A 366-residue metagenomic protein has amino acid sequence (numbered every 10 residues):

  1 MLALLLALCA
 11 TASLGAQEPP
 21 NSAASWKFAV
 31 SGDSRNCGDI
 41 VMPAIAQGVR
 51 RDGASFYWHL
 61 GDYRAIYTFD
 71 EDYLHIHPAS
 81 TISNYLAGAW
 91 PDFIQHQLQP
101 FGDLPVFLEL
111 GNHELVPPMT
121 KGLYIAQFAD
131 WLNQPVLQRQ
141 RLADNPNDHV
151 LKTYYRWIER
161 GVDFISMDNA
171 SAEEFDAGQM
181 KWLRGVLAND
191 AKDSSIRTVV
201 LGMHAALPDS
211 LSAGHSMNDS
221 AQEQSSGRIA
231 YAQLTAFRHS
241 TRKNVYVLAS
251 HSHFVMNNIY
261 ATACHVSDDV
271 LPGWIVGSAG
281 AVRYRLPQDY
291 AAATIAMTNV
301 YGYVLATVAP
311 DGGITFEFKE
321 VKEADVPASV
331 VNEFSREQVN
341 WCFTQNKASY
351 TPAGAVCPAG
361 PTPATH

Functional and structural regions predicted by a protein language model:
M1-T11: Bacterial N-terminal signal peptides
A16-Y85: N-terminal active-site segment of His-dependent metallophosphoesterases
K27, F69-S194, S216-S240, N244 (+2 more regions): Extended active-site neighborhood of metal-dependent phosphoesterases/phosphodiesterases
F28-V30, Y57-H59, L108-E109, L201 (+1 more regions): Residue-level marker for buried hydrophobic side chains located in beta-strands that build the well-ordered beta-sheet
D33, G61-D62, G111-N112, H204 (+1 more regions): Active-site glycine-centered loops adjacent to acidic/histidine catalytic or metal-binding residues that shape
N36-V41, I66, V116, S166 (+5 more regions): Short, solvent-exposed loop/turn elements at domain surfaces
D190-S212: Short acidic, glycine-rich surface-loop motifs adjacent to enzyme active sites
A293-H366: A short C-terminal boundary segment appended to hydrolase-like catalytic domains
